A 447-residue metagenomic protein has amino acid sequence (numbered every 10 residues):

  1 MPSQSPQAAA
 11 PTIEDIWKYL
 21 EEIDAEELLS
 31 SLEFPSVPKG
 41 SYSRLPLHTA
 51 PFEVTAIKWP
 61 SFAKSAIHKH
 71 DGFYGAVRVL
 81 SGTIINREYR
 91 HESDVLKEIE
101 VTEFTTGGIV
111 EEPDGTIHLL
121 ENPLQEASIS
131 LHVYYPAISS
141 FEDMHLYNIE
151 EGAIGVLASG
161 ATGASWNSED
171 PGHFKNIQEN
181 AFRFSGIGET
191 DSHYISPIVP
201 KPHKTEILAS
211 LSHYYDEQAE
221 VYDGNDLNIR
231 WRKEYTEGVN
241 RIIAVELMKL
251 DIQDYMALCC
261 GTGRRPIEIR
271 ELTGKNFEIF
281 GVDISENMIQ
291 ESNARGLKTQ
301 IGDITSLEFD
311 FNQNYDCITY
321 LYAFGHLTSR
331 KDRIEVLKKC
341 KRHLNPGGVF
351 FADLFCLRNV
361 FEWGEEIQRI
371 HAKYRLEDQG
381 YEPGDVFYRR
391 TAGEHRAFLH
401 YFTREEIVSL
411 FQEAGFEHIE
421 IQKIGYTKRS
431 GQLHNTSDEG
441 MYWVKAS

Functional and structural regions predicted by a protein language model:
L32-S61: A short glycine-rich, His/Asp/Glu-containing loop-to-beta-strand
G72-I85: Glycine- and acidic-residue-biased ligand/ion/polar-headgroup-sensing regions
E92-I117: Short acidic-glycine-tyrosine-enriched beta hairpin
S192-L250, E268: Conserved class I S-adenosyl-L-methionine
M256-L307: Class I SAM-dependent methyltransferase SAM/SAH-binding core
T319: A conserved beta-strand element that flanks and buttresses the S-adenosyl-L-methionine
I334-P346: A short glycine-rich, Lys/Arg-flanked "PGG" loop and its adjoining helix->strand segment in the class I
D353-L410, T427-K428: SAM-dependent methyltransferase
